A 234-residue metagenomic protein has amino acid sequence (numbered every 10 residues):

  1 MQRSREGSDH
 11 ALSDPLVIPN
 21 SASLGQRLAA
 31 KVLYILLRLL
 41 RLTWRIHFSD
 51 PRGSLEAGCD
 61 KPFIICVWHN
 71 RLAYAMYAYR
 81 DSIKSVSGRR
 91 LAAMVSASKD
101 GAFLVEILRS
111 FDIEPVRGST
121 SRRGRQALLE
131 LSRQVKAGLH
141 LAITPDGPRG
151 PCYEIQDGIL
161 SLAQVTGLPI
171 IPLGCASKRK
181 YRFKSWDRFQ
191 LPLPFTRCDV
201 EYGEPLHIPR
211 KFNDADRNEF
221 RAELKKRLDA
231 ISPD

Functional and structural regions predicted by a protein language model:
R3, G7-D50, Y74: A transmembrane-helix-recognition feature enriched in membrane-embedded lipid enzymes and envelope glyco-/phospholipid
I35, L39-P62, S87-G88, A92: N-terminal signal-anchor transmembrane helix
C59-S121: Catalytic core of membrane glycerolipid acyltransferases/transacylases, capturing the structured, soluble-facing
G118, T144, P172-C175: Generic beta-sheet signal
L128-L162, T166: Catalytic-site beta-strand/loop segments enriched in glycine and acidic/polar residues
P151-F212: A cross-family acyltransferase "interaction/gating" segment
E204-I208, F212-D234: C-terminal functional extensions of proteins
